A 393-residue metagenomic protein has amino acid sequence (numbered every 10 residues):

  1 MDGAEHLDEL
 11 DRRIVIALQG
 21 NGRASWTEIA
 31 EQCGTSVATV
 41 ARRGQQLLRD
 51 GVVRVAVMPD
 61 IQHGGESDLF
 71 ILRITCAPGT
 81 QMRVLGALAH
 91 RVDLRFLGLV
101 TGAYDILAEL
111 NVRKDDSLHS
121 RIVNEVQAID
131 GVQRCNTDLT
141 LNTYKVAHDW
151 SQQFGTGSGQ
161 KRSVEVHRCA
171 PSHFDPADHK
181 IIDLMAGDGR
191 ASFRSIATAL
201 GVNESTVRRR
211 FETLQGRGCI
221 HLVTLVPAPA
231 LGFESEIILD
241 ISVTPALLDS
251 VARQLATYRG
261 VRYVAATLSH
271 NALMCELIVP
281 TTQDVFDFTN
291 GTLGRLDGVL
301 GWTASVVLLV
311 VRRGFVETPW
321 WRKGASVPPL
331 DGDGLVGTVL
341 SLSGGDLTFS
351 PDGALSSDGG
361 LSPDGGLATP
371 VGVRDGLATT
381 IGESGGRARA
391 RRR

Functional and structural regions predicted by a protein language model:
M1-G353, G365-R393: A compositional/biophysical signature of low hydrophobicity enriched in polar/charged and small residues
D358: Function-determining sites in protein domains
